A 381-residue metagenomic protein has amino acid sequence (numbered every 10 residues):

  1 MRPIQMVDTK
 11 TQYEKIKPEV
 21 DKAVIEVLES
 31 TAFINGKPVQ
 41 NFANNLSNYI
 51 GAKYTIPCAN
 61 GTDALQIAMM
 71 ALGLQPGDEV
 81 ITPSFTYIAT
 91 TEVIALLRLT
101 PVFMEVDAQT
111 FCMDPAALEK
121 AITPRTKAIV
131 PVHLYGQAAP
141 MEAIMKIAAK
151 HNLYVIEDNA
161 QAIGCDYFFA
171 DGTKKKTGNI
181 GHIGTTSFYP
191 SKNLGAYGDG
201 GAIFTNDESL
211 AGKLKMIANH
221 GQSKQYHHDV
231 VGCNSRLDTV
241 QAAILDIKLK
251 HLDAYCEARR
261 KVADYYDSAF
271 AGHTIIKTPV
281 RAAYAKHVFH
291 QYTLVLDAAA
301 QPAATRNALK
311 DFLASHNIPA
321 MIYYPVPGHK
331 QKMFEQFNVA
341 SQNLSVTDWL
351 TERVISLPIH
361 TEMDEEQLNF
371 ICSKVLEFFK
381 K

Functional and structural regions predicted by a protein language model:
M1-A32, K37, H316, P358: N-terminal "arm"/small-domain region of PLP-dependent enzymes with the aminotransferase-like
K10, V39-N44, Y49-K53, A116 (+5 more regions): PLP-dependent aminotransferase class I/II
S30-E79, V93-L97, F103-E105, A170: Phosphate-binding glycine-rich loop
I56, I81, V102, V155-I156 (+3 more regions): Structural detector of well-ordered beta-strand residues that form the stable sheet scaffold of enzyme domains
M70-D166: PLP-dependent aminotransferase-like
V93-I94, I147, K176, N193 (+1 more regions): Hydrophobic/aromatic ligand-binding patch that stacks against planar heteroaromatic rings of cofactors or nucleotides
C112-E119, F169-I183, N369-F370, V375-F378: A short alpha/beta connector and helix-capping loop motif
E157-G195, K224-D229: Conserved active-site segment immediately N-terminal to the catalytic lysine that forms the internal aldimine
